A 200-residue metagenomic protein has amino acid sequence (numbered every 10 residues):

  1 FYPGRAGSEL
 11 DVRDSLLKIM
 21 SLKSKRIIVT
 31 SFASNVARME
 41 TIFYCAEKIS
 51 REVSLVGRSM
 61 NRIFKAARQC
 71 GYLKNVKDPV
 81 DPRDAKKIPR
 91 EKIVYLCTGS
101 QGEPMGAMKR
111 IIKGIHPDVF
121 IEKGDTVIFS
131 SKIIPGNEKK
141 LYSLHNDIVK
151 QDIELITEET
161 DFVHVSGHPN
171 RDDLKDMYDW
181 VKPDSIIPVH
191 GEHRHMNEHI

Functional and structural regions predicted by a protein language model:
F1-I200: Acidic/His-rich, metal-assisted hydrolase cores and their charged scaffolds
